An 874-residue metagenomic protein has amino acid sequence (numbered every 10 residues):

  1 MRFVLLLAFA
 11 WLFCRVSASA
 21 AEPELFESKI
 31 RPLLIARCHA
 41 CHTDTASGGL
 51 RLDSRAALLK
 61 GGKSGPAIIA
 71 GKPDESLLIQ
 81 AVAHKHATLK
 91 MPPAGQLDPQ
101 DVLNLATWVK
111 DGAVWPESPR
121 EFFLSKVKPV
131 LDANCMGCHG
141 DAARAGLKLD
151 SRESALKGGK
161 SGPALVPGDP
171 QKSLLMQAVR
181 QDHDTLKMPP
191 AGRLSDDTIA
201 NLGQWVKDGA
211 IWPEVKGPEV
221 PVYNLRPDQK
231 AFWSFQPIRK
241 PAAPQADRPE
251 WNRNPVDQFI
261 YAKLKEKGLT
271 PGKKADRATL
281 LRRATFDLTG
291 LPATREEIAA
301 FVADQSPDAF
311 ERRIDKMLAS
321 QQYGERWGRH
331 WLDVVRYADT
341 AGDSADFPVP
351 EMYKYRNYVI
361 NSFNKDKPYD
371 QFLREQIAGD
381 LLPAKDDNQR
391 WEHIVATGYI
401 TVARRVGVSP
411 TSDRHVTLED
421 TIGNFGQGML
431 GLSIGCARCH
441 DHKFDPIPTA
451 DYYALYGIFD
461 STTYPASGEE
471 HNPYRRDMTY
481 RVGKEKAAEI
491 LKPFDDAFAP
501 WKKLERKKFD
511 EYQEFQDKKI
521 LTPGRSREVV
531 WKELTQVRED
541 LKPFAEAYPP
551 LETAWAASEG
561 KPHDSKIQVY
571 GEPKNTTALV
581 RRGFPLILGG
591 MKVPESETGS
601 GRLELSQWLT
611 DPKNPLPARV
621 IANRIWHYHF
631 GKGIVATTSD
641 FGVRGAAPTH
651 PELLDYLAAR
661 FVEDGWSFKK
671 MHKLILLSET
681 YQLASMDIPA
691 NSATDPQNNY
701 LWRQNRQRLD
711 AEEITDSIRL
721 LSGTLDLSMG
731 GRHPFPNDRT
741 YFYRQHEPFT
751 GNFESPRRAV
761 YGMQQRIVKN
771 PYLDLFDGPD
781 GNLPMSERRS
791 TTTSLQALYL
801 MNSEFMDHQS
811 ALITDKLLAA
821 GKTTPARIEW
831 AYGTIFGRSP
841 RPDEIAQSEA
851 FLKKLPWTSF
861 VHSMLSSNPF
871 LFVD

Functional and structural regions predicted by a protein language model:
V4-R15: Bacterial N-terminal signal peptides
S19-A106, K110, V114-G203, W212-V256 (+10 more regions): Solvent-exposed helix-loop boundary motif
L34, L131, F425, M429-G435: Short metal-coordination and nucleic-acid-contact micro-motifs, chiefly zinc-binding Cys/His arrays
D247-Q322, R336-K385, L418, D445-P446 (+8 more regions): Primarily short, surface-exposed interaction patches in extracytoplasmic proteins
N472-E505: Charged, amphipathic alpha-helical linkers/stalks
